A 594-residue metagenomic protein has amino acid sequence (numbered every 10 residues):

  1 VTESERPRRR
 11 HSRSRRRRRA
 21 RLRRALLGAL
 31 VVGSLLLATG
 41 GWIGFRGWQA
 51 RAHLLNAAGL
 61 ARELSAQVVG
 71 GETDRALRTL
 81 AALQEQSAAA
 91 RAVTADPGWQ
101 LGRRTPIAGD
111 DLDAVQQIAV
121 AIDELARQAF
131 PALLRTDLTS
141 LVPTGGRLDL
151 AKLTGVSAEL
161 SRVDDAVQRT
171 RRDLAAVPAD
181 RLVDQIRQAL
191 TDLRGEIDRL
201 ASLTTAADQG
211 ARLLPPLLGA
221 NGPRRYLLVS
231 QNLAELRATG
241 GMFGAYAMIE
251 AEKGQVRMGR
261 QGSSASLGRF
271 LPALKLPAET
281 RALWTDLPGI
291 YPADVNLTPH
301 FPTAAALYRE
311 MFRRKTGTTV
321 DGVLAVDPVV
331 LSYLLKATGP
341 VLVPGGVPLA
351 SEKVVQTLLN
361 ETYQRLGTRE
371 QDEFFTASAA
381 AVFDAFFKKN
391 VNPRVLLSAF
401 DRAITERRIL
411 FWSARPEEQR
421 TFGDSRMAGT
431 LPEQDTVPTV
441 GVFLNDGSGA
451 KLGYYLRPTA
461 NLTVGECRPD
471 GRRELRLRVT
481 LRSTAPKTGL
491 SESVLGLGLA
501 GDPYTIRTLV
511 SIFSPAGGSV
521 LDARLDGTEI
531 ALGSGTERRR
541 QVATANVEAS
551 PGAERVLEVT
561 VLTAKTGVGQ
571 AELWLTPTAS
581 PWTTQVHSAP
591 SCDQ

Functional and structural regions predicted by a protein language model:
T2-E3, R10, R17-L30, W42-H587 (+1 more regions): Non-catalytic, solvent-exposed segments at the cell envelope interface
L30-A38: Core hydrophobic alpha-helical transmembrane segments of single-pass membrane proteins
